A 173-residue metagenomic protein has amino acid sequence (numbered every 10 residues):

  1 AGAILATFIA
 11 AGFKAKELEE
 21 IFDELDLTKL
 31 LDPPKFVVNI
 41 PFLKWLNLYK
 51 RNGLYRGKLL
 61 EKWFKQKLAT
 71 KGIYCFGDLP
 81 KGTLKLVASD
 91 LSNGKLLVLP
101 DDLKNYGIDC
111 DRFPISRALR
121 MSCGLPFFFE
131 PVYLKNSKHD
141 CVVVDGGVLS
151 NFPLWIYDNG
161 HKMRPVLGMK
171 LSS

Functional and structural regions predicted by a protein language model:
G2: Gly/Ala-rich beta-loop-alpha elbow adjacent to hydrolase catalytic centers
T7-S173: Patatin-like phospholipase
